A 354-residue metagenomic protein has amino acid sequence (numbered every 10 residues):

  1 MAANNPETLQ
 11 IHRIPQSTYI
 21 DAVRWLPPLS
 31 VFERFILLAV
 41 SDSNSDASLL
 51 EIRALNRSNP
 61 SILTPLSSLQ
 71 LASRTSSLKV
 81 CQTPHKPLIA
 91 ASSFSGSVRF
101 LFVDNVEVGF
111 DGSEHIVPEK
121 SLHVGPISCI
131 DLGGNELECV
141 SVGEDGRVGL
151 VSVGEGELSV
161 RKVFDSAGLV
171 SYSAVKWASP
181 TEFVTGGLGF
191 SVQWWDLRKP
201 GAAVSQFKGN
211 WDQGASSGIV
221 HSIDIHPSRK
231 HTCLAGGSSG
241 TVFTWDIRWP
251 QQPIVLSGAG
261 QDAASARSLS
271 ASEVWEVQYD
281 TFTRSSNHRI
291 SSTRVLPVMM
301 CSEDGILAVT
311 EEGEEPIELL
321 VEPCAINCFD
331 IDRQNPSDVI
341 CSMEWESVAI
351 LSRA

Functional and structural regions predicted by a protein language model:
A2-R13, S30-S68, R99-F110: Beta-propeller domains
A3-N4, A54-L63, K86, S97-V117 (+9 more regions): Per-blade loop-tip surfaces of WD-repeat and WD-like beta-propellers in eukaryotic adaptors/scaffolds
P15, I254-D280, E314-Q334: Conserved blade-ending motifs and adjacent loop-strand segments that build the rim/top face of beta-propeller domains
T18-P27, S73-Q82, V124-L132, A167-A178 (+3 more regions): Canonical WD40 repeat/beta-propeller blade segments in eukaryotic WD-repeat proteins
F35-S41, I89-S93, C139-G143, F183-G187 (+3 more regions): Conserved beta-strand element within WD40/beta-propeller blades
N59-K86, H115-V117, V124-I127: Blade-loop segments of beta-propeller domains
R267-E314: Loop/turn-rich, solvent-exposed surfaces of beta-rich toroidal or solenoidal domains
C328-A354: Blade-level signature of beta-propeller repeat domains, shared across WD40, Kelch, NHL, RCC1 and BNR/Asp-box propellers
